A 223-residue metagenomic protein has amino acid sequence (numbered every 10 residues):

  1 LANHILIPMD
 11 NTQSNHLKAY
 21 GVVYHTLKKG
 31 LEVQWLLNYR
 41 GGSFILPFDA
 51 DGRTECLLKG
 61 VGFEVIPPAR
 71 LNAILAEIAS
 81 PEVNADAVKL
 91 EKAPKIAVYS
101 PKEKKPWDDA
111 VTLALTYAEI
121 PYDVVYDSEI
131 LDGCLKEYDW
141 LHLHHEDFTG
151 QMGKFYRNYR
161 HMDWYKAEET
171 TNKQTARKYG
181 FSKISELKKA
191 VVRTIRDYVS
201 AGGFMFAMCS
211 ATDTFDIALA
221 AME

Functional and structural regions predicted by a protein language model:
L1-D109, A118-I120: Hydrophobic targeting/anchoring helices
A2-I5, D10, S14, I45-T54 (+2 more regions): Helical hinge/lid and interdomain linker segments adjacent to catalytic or ligand-binding clefts that mediate domain
A221-M222: Patatin-like phospholipase A catalytic core
